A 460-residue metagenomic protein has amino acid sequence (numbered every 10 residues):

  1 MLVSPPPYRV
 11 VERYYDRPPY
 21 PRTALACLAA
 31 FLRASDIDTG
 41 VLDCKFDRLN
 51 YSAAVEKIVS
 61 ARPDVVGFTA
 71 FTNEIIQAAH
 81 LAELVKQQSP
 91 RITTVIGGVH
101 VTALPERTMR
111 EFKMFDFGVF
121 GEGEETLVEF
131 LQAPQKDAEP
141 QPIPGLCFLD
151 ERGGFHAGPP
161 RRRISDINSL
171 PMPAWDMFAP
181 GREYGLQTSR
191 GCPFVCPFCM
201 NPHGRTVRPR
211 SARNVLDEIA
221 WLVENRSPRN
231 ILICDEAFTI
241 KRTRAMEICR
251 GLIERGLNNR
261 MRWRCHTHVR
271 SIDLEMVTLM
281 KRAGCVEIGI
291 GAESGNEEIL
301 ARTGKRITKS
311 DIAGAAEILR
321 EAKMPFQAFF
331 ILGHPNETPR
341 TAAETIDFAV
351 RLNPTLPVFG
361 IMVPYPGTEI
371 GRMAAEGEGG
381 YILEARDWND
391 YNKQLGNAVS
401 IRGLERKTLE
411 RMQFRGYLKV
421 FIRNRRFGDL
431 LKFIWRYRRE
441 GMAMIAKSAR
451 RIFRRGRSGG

Functional and structural regions predicted by a protein language model:
M1, P6-Y14, I143, C147-T188: N-terminal [4Fe-4S]-dependent radical SAM core
M1-L2, R13, R33-A34, V55 (+5 more regions): Radical SAM enzyme core and accessory elements
R9-V11, P105, R242-T243, E298 (+4 more regions): Flexible glycine/acidic-rich beta-alpha junction loops that bind and position SAM and/or redox cofactors in anaerobic
V11-L25: Glycine- and acidic-residue-enriched helix-capping/strand-helix junction motifs
Y20, N168-F329, D347: Radical SAM [4Fe-4S] cluster-binding motif and immediate context
A24, L28-I164, G360-V363, G367: Glycine-rich beta-alpha loop elements in corrinoid/cobalamin-binding modules across cobalamin-dependent enzymes
R62-V66, P228, P354: Proline-aspartate-enriched helix->loop->beta-strand connector
P105-E111, M276, N336-R351: Catalytic cores of alpha/beta
